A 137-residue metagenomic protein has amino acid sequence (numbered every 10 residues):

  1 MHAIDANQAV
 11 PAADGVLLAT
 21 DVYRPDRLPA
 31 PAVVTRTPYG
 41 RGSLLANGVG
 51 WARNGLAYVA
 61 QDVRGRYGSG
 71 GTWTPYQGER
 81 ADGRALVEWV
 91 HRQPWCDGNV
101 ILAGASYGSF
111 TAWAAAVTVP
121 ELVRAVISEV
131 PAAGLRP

Functional and structural regions predicted by a protein language model:
M1-L28: N-terminal cap/lid segment of alpha/beta-hydrolase-fold proteins
H2, P75-A81, S106-G108: Short, glycine/acidic-rich beta->alpha junctions
P25-R92: Cap/lid segment of the alpha/beta-hydrolase catalytic domain
A32-T35, W89-Q93, D97-P137: Primarily recognizes the serine-hydrolase "nucleophile elbow" in alpha/beta-hydrolase and SGNH/GDSL folds
